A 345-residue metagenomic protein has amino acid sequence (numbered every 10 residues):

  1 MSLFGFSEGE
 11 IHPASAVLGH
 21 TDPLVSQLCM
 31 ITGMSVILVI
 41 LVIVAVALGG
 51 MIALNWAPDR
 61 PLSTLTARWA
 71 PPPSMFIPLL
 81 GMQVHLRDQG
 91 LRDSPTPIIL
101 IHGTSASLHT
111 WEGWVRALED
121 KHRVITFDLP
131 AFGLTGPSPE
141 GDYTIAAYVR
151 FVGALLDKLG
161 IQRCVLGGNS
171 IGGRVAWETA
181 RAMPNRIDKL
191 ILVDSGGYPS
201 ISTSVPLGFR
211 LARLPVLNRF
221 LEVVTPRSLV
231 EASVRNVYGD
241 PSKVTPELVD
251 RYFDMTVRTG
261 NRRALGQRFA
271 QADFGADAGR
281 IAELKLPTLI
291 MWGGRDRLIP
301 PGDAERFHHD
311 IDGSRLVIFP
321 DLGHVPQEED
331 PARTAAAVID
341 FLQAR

Functional and structural regions predicted by a protein language model:
L24-T96, K121-H122, I161-Q162, Q343-R345: Alpha/beta-hydrolase fold catalytic core
L65, T203-V205, E222-E283: Conserved alpha/beta-hydrolase catalytic His-Asp/Glu region
P73, L79-L80, R87-L91, T126-I171: Active-site loop/oxyanion-hole signature of alpha/beta-hydrolase fold enzymes
Q89-L134: Conserved HGGG/HGGXW glycine-rich cap/lid loop of the alpha/beta-hydrolase fold
R181, L190-R219: Flexible "cap/lid" loop of the alpha/beta hydrolase fold
L284, I290-W292: Short beta-strand/loop motif that positions the catalytic acidic residue of the alpha/beta-hydrolase fold
R295-I299: Acidic catalytic loop of the alpha/beta-hydrolase fold
S314-R345: Catalytic active-site module of serine/aspartate enzymes centered on a nucleophile-bearing elbow/loop
